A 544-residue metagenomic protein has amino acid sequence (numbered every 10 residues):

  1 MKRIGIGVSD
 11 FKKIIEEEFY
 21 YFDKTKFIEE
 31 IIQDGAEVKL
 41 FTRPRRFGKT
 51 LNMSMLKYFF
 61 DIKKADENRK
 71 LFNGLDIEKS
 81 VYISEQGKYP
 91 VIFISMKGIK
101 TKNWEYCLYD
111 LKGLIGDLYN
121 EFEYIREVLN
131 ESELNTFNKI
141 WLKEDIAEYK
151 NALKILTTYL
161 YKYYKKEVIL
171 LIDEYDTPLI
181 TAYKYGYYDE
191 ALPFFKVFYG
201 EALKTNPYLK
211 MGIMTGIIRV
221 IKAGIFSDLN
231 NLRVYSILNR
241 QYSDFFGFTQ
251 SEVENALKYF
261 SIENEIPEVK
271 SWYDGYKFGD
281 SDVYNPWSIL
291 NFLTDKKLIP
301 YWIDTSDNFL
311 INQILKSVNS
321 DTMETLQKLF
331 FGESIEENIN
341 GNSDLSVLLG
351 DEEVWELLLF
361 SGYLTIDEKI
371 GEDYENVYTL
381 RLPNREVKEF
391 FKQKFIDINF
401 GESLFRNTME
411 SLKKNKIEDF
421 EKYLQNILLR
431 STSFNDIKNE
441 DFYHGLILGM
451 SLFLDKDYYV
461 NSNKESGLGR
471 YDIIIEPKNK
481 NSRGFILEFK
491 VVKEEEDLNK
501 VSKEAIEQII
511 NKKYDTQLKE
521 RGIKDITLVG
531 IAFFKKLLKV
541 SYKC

Functional and structural regions predicted by a protein language model:
M1-K64, N68-E78, I427: Walker A/P-loop-proximal flanking segment of P-loop NTPase domains
G7, K12, D61-Y124: P-loop NTPase motor core
Y119, A152-Y164, E190-K210, Y514-Q517: Substrate-engagement module of ASCE P-loop NTPases
Y164-D189: Conserved P-loop NTPase "ATPase switch" module shared by AAA+ and STAND
T177, Y187-L229: Sensor-1/coupling segment of RecA-like P-loop NTPase cores
G224-D228, Y235-F292, T325: Amphipathic alpha-helical segments of the small helical/lid subdomains adjacent to P-loop NTPase cores
L232-R233, Y284, I289-K513, S541-C544: Extended alpha-helical interface modules used as scaffolds for assembling large macromolecular complexes
V501-K503, K513-Y542: Nucleic-acid nuclease catalytic cores
